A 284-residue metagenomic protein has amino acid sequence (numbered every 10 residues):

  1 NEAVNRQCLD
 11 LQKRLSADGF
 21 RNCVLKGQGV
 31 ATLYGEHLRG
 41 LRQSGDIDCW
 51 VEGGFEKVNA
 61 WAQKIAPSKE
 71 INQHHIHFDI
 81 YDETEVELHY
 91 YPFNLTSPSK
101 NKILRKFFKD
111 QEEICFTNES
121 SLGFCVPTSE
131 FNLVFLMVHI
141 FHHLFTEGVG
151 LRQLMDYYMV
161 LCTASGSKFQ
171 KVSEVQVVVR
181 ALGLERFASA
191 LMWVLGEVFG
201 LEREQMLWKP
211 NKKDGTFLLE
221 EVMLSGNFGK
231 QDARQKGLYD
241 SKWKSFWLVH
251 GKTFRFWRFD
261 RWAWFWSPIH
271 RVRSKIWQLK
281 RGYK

Functional and structural regions predicted by a protein language model:
N1-G45, W50-K284: Conserved NTP-donor binding/palm subdomain of two-metal-ion nucleotidyltransferases/polymerases, i.e., the charged
